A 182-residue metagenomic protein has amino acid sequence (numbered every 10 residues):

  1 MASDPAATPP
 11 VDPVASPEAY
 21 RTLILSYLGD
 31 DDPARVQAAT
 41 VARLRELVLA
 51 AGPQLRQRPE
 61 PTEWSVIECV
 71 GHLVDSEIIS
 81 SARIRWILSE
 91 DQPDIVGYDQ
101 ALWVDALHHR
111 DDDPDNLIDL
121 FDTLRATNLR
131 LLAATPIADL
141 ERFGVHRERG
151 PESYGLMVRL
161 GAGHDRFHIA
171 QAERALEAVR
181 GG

Functional and structural regions predicted by a protein language model:
A2-T22, Q54-Q100, L129, F143-G182: Short, contiguous alpha-helical
A19-R35: Short, charged, low-complexity loops and linkers
S26-D30, L107-P114, G150-Y154: A short, mixed-charge helix-start or loop-turn motif at secondary-structure junctions
D30-A38, E46-E63: Generic structural signal for short, solvent-exposed loop/turn connectors between secondary structure elements
D30-V41, I67-V70, P114-I118, G155-V158: Amphipathic, non-membrane alpha-helical segments in soluble helical-bundle scaffolds
R35-V41, R45-A50, L102-R142: Acidic/histidine-rich alpha-helical segments that form the ligand environment of transition-metal centers
